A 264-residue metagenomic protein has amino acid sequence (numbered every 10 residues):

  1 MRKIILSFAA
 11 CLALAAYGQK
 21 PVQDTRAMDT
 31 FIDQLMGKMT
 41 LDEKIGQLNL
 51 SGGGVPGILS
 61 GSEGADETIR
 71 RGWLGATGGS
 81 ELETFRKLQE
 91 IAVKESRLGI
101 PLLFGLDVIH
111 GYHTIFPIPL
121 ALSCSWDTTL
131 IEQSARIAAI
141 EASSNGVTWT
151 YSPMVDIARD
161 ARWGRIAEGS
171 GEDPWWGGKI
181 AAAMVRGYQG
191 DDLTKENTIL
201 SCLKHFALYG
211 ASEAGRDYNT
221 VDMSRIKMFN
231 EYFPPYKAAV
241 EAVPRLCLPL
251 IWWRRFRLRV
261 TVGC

Functional and structural regions predicted by a protein language model:
M1-V22: Bacterial Sec-dependent N-terminal signal peptides
A16-C264: Glycoside hydrolase catalytic-domain context in secreted enzymes
